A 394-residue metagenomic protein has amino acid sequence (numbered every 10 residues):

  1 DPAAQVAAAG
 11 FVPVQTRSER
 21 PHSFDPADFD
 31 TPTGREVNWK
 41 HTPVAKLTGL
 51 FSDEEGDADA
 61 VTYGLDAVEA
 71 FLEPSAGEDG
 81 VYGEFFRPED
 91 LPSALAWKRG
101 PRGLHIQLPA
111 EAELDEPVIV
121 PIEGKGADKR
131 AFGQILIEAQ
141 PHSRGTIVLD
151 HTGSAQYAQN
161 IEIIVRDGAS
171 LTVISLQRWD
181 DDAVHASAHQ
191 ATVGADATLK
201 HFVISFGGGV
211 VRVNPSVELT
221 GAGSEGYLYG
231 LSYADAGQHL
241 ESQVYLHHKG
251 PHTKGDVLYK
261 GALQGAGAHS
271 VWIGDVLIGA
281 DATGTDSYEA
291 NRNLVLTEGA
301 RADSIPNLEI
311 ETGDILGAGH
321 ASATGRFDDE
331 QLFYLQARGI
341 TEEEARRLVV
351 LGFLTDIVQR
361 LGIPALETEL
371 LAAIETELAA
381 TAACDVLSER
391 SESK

Functional and structural regions predicted by a protein language model:
D1-L104, P109-L114, V118-V120, L263: N-terminal amphipathic, basic helical "cap/leader" segment at the start of enzyme domains
D1-T16, E377-K394: Intrinsic disorder at enzyme termini
R17-R20, D28, Y288-E289, D329 (+1 more regions): Generic hydrophobic-segment detector
A27-E36, F353-I363: Short arginine-rich
Y82-I340, L354, V358-R390: Conserved beta-strand/loop scaffold segments within soluble protein domains that form the structured core and edges
